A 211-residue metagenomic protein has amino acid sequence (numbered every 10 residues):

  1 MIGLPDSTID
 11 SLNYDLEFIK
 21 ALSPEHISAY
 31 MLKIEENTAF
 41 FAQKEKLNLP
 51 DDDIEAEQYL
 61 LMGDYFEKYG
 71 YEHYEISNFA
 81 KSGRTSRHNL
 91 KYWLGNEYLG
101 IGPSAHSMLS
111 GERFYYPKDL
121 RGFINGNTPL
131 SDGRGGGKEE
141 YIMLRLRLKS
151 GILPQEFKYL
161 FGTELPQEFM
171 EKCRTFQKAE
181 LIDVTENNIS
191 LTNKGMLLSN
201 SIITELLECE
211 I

Functional and structural regions predicted by a protein language model:
M1-T163: C-terminal scaffold of the Radical SAM
E75, Q177-N187: A short, conserved structural fragment
G136-M143, M170, M196, N200: Non-catalytic, well-ordered alpha-helical scaffold segments
K149, L153, E180-D183, C209: Short secondary-structure junctions and interdomain/linker hinges
G162-Q177: Short amphipathic alpha-helical interaction segments
N188-T192: Minor-groove-contacting beta-hairpin "wing" of winged helix-turn-helix DNA-binding domains
K194-I211: Short, amphipathic alpha-helical interaction segments positioned at domain boundaries
